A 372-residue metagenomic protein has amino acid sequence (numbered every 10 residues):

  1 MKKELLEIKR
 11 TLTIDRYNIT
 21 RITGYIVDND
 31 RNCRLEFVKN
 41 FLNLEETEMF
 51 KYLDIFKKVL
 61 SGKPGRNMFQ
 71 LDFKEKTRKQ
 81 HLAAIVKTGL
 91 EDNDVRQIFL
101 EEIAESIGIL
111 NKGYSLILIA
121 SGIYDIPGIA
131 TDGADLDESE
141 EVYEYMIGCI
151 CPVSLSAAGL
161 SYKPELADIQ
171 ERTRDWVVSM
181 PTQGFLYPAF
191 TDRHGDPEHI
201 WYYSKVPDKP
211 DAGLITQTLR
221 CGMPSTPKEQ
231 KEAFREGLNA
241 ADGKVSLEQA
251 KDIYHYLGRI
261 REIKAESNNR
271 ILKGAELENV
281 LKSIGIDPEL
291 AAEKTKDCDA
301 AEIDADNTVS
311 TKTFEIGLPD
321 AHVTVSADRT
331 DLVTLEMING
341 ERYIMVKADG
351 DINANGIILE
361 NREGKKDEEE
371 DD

Functional and structural regions predicted by a protein language model:
M1, L5-S310: Long, hydrophobic alpha/beta structural blocks
V280-D372: C-terminal, beta-strand-rich globular interaction domains
